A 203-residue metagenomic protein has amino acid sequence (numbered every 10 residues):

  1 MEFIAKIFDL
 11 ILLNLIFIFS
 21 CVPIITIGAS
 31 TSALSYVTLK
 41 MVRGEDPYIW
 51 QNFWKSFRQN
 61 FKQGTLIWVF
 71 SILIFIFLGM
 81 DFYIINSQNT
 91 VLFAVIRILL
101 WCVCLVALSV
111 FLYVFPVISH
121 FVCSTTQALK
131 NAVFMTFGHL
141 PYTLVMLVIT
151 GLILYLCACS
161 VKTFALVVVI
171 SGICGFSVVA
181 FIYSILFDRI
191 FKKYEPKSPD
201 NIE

Functional and structural regions predicted by a protein language model:
M1-L100, A107-E203: Helix-coil boundary and N-terminal low-complexity module in membrane systems
